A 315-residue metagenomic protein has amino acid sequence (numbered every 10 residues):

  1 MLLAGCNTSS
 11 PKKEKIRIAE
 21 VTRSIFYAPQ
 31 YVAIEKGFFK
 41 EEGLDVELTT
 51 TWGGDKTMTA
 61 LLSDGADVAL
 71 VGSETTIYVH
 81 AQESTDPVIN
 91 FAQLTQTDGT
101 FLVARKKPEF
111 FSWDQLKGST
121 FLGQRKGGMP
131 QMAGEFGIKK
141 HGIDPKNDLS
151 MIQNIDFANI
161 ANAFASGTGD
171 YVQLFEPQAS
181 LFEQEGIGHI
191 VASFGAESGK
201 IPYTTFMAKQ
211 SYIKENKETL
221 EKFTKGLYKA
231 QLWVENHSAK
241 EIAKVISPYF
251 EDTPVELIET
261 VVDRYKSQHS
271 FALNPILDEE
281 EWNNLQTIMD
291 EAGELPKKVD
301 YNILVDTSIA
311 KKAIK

Functional and structural regions predicted by a protein language model:
L3-G5: C-terminal motif of bacterial Sec signal peptides marking the signal peptidase cleavage site
N7-S9: Bacterial signal peptide processing site
K12-K146, M151-N154, A163, D170-E176 (+3 more regions): Short, glycine-/small- and polar/acidic-enriched structural segments that line small-molecule recognition paths
Y31, I77, E135, S180 (+2 more regions): Predominant activation on well-ordered alpha-helical scaffold segments within soluble catalytic domains
T57, I160, S270: A short acidic, helix-capping loop that chelates divalent metal ions and anchors anionic groups
T75, D156-F250: Pocket-lining segment of extracytoplasmic ligand-binding domains
K214-P296: Secondary-structure end/capping motifs
L285-K315: Conserved C-terminal helix/tail region of periplasmic/extracytoplasmic solute-binding proteins
